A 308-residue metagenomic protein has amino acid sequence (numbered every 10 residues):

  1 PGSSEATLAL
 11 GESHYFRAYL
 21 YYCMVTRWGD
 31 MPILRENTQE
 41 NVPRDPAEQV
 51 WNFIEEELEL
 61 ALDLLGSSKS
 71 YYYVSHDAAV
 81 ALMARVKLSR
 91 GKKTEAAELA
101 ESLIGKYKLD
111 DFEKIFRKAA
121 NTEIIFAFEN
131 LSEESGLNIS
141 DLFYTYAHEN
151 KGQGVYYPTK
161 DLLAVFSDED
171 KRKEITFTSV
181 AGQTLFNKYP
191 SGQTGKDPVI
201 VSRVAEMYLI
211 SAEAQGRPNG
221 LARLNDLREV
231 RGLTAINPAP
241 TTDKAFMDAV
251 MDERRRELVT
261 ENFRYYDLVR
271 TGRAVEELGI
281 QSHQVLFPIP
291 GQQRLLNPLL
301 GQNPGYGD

Functional and structural regions predicted by a protein language model:
P1-D141, N150-G152, A164-D308: Acidic/polar-rich alpha-helix caps and helix-coil junctions
